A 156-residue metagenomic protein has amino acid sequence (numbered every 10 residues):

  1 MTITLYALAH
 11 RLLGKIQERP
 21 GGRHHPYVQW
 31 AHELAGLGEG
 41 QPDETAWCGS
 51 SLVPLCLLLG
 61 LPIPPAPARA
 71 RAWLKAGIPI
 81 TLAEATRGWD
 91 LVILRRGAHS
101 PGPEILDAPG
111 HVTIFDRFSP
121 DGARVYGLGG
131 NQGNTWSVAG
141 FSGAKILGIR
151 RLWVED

Functional and structural regions predicted by a protein language model:
M1-L61: N-terminal capping segments
H24-H25, R69, S142: Helix N-terminus capping/helix-initiation residues
A35-G38, L55, T81, G97 (+1 more regions): Amphipathic alpha-helical interaction segments
L61-N134: ...with weaker cross-activation on analogous glycine-rich loops/strands in unrelated enzymes
F118-D156: Active-site signature of cysteine proteases
